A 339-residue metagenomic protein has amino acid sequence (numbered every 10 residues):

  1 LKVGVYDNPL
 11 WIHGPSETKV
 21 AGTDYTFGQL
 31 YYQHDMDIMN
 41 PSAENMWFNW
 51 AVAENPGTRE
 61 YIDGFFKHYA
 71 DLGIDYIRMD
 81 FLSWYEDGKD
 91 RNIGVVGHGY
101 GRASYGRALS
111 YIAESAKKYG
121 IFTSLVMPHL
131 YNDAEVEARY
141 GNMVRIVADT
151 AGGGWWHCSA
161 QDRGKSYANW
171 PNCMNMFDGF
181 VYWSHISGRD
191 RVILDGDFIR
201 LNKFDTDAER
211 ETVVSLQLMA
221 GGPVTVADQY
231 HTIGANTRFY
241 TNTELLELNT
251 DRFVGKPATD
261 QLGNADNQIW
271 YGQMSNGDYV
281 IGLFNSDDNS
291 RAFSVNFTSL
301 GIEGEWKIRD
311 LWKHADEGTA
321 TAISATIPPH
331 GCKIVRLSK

Functional and structural regions predicted by a protein language model:
G4-P15, Y105, L109, A113-A134: Aromatic-lined carbohydrate-recognition surfaces of secreted/lumenal glycan-active proteins
V5, I62-V96, T123, M219: Short acidic catalytic loops
P9-L72, S83: Active-site-adjacent "subsite" loops/lids of carbohydrate-active enzymes
A53, K118-H231: Glycan-recognition surfaces
E211-D260: Catalytic cores of secreted or luminal carbohydrate-active enzymes
E211-V213, Q217-A220, T225-A227, G263-I302 (+1 more regions): Carbohydrate-binding surface patches
T298-K313: Solvent-exposed beta-hairpin/edge-strand motifs
T319-K339: C-terminal beta-strand-rich structural cap/linker in extracellular carbohydrate-active enzymes
